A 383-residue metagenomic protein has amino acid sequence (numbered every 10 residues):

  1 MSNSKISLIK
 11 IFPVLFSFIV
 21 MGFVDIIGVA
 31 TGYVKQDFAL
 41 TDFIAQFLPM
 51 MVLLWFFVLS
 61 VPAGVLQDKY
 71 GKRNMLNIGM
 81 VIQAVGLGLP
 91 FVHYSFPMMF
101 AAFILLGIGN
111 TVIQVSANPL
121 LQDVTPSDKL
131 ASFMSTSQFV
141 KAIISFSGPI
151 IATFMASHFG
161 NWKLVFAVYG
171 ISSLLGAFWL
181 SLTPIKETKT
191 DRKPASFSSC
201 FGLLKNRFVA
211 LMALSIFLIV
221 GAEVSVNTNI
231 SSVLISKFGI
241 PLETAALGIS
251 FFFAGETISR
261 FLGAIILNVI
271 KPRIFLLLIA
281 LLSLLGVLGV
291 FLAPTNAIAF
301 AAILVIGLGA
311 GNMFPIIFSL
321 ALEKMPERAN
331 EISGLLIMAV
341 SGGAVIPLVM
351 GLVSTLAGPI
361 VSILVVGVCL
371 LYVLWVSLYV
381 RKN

Functional and structural regions predicted by a protein language model:
G28, N206-S250, T257: Extracytoplasmic gate region of multi-pass secondary transporters
A39, G71, V92-P97, A293-P294 (+1 more regions): Helix-breaking motifs and short loop linkers at transmembrane-helix boundaries and internal kinks in secondary membrane
M50-G64, S250-L262: Central cavity-lining transmembrane alpha-helices of secondary-active solute carriers, predominantly the Major
V58-P97: Conserved MFS/SLC helix-loop-helix module at the cytosolic interface between two early adjacent transmembrane helices
A102-F139: Cytoplasmic helix-loop-helix junction between adjacent transmembrane helices in 12-TM secondary transporters
V112-T125, G311-M325: Intracellular juxtamembrane helix-capping segments at the cytosolic ends of symmetry-related transmembrane helices
K129-I150, I337-I346: Glycine-rich segments within core transmembrane alpha-helices of 12-TM secondary carriers
T136-P184: Helix-loop-helix hairpin linking two adjacent transmembrane segments in secondary transporters
